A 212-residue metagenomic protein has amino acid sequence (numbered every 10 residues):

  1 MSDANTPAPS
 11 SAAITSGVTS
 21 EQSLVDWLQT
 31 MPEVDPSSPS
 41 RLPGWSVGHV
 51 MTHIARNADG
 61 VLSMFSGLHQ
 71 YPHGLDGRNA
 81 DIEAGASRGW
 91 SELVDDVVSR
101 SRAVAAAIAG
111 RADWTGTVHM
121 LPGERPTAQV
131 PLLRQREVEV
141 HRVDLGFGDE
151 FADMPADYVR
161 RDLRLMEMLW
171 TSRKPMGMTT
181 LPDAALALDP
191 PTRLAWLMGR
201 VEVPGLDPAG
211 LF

Functional and structural regions predicted by a protein language model:
M1-L42, H49-T52: Basic, Lys/Arg-rich alpha-helical nucleic-acid-recognition elements, primarily the DNA-binding modules of transcription
S2-A13, S63-Q70, D113-F212: Structured surface interface patches that mediate subunit assembly and partner/cofactor docking
S2-A4, G77-G85: A short small-residue
V18, Q22, G48, A55 (+3 more regions): A structural signal for well-ordered alpha-helical segments within the folded catalytic domains of diverse enzymes
E21-Q29, A58-L62, V98-A112, E139-R142 (+1 more regions): Structural signal for well-ordered, non-membrane alpha-helices
V25-S46, G67-Y71, G110-G123: Helix-loop segments that flank and shape redox-cofactor active sites
V47-D76: Conserved alpha-helical segments that form or flank metal/cofactor-binding pockets of metalloenzymes
D81-R100: A short, structured beta-strand-centered segment in the mid-to-C-terminal lobe of catalytic cores from group-transfer
